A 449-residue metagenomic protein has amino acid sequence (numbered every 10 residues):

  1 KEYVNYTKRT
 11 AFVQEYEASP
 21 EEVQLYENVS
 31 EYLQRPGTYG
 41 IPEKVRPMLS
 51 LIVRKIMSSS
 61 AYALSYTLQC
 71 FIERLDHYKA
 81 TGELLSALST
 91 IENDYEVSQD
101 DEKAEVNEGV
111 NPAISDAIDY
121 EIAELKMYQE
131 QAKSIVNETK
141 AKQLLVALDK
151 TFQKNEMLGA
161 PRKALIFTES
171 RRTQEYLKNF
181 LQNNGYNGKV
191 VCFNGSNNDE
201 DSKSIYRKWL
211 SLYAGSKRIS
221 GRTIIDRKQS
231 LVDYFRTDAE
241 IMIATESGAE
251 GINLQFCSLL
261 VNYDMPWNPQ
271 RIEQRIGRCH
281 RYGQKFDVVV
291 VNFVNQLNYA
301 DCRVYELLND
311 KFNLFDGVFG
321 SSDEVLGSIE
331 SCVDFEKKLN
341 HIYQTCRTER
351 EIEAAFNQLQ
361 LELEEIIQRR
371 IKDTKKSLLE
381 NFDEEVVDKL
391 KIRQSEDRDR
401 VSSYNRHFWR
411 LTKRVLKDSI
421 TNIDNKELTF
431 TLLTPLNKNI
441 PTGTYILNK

Functional and structural regions predicted by a protein language model:
K1-E124, Q182-N183, D334-R400: Inter-lobe connector of SF1/SF2 helicase motors
E2-E31, G248-K337: SF2 helicase/translocase ATPase core recognition
L25-N28, Y32-P42, I135-R171, E175-F180: Conserved interdomain hinge at the start of the Helicase C-terminal
C70, S170-S204: Conserved helicase motor "Helicase C" RecA-like lobe of SF1/SF2 P-loop NTPases
A123-K150, A214-I219: Glycine-rich phosphate-binding "P-loop"
R171-R172, I243-S247, W267, P435-L436: Conserved helicase core region in the C-terminal RecA-like lobe
S196-T245: Conserved helicase ATPase core of P-loop NTP-dependent helicases/translocases
F286-T442: C-terminal accessory region of SF2 helicases/translocases
